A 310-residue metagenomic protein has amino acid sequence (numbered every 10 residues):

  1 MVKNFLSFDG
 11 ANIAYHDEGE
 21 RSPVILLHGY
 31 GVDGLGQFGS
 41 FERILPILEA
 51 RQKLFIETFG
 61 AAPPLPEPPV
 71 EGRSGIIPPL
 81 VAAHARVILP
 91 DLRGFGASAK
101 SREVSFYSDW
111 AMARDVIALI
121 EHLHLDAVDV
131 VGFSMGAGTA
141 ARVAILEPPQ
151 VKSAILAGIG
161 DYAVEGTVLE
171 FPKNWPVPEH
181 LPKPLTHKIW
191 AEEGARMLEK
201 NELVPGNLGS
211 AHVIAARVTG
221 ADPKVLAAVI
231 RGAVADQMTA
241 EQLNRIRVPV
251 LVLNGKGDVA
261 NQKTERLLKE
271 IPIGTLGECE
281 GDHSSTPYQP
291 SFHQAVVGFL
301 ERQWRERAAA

Functional and structural regions predicted by a protein language model:
A11-A99: Conserved HGGG/HGGXW glycine-rich cap/lid loop of the alpha/beta-hydrolase fold
W110-V128: Conserved acidic catalytic loop of the alpha/beta-hydrolase fold
G132-G136, A140: Gly/Ala-rich beta-loop-alpha elbow adjacent to hydrolase catalytic centers
A141, I145-L146, K152-G194: Flexible "cap/lid" loop of the alpha/beta hydrolase fold
I214-T239: Hydrophobic, aromatic-rich cap/lid helix
I246, V252-N254: Short beta-strand/loop motif that positions the catalytic acidic residue of the alpha/beta-hydrolase fold
D258-T264: Conserved alpha/beta-hydrolase "acid-adjacent" motif
G277-A310: Catalytic active-site module of serine/aspartate enzymes centered on a nucleophile-bearing elbow/loop
